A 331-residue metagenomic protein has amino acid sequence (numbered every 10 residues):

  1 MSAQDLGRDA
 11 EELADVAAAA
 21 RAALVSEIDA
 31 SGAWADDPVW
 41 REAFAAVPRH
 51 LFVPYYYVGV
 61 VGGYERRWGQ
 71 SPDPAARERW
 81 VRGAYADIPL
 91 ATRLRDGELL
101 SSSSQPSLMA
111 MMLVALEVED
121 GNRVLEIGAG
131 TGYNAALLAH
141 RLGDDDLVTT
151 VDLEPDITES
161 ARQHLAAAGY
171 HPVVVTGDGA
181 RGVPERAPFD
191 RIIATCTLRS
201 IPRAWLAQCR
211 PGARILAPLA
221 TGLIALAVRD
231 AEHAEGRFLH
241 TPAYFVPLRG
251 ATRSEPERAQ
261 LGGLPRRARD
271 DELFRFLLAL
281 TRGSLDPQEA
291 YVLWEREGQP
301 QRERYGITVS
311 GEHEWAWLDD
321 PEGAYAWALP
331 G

Functional and structural regions predicted by a protein language model:
S2-A20, G222-G331: SAM/dcSAM-binding transferase cores
S2-L125, N134, I157, L318 (+1 more regions): Class I SAM-dependent transferase core
D5-W34, F189-R191, T195, R199-P202 (+2 more regions): Conserved, well-structured beta-alpha core segment at the onset of a catalytic domain
L24, Y85, L138, V174 (+2 more regions): Generic structural hydrophobic/aromatic packing signal, biased to beta-strands
Y55-Y56, A84, I88, R93 (+10 more regions): Surface-exposed loop/turn and secondary-structure junction residues enriched for glycine/proline
V58, D178-A180, T221, P242: Short, solvent-exposed coil/turn elements at secondary-structure transition points
S101-P218: Conserved nucleotide-cofactor-binding alpha/beta core module
